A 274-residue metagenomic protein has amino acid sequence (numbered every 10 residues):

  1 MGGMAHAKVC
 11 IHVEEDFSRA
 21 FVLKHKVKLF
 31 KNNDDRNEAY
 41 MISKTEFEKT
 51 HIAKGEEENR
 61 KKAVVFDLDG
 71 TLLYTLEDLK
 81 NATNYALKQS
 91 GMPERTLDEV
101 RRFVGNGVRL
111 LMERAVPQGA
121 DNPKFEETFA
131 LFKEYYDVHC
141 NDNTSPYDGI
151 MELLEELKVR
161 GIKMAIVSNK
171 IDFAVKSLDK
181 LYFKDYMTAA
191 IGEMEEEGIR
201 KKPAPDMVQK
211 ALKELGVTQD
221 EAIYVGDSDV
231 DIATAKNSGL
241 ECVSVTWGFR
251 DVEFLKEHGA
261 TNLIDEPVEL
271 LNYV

Functional and structural regions predicted by a protein language model:
A7, V13, V22, K26 (+1 more regions): Short hydrophobic alpha-helical segments enriched in small aliphatic residues
H25, R36-F66: Non-catalytic pre-domain segments flanking phosphatase-related domains
K54-R102: Active-site neighborhood of HAD-like aspartate-dependent phosphohydrolases
T83, I150-D179, M187: Substrate-recognition element of Asp-dependent hydrolases with the DxDx(T/V) motif
A86-L87, G107-D121, L178, A211-L212: Helix-loop "lid/cap" segments that line or gate small-molecule binding pockets
E113-E152: Metal-dependent phosphoesterase signature
D142-N143, I171-I223, D229-S238, V252-E253: Substrate-recognition "cap/lid" segment bordering the active-site pocket of phosphatases
N262-E266: Short acidic-hydrophobic, aromatic-tinged amphipathic segments that line or gate anion-handling sites
